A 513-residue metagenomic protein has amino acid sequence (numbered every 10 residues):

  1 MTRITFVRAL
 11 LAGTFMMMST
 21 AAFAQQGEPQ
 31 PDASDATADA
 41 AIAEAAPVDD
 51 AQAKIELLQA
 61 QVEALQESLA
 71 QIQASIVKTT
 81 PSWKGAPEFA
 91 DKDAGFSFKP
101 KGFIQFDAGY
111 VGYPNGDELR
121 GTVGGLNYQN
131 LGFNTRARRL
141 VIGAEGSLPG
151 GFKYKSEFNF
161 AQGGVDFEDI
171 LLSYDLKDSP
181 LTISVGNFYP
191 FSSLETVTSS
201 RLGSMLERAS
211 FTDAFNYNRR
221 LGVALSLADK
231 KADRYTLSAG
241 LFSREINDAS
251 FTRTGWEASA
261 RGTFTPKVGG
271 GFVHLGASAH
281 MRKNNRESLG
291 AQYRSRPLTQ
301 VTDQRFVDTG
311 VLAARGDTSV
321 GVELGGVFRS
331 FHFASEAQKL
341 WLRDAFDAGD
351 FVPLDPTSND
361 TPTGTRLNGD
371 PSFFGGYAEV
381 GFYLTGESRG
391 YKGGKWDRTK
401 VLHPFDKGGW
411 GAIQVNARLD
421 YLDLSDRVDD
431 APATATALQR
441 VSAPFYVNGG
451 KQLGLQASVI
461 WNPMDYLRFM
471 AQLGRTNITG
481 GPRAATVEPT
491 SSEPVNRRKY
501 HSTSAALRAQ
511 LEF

Functional and structural regions predicted by a protein language model:
T2-F23: Gram-negative bacterial Sec-dependent N-terminal signal peptides
F6, E44-A45, F469: Intrinsically disordered, low-complexity proline-rich segments enriched in Ser/Thr
F23-Q105, G112-L119, S388-H403, G408 (+3 more regions): N-terminal periplasmic/intermembrane-space "pro-region" immediately following the signal or transit peptide
A51, V62-E63, E157, Y377 (+2 more regions): Secondary-structure boundary/capping motif
Q52, L69, F96-F98, Y174-L176 (+7 more regions): Residue-level detection of beta-strand scaffold positions
S82, V165, N216-N218, R315-D317 (+1 more regions): Short solvent-exposed loop/turn micro-motifs enriched in small/polar/acidic residues
G85-R286, D370-K407, A412-D429: Outer membrane beta-barrel
Y128-Q129, Q292-F513: Outer-membrane beta-barrel pore domains
